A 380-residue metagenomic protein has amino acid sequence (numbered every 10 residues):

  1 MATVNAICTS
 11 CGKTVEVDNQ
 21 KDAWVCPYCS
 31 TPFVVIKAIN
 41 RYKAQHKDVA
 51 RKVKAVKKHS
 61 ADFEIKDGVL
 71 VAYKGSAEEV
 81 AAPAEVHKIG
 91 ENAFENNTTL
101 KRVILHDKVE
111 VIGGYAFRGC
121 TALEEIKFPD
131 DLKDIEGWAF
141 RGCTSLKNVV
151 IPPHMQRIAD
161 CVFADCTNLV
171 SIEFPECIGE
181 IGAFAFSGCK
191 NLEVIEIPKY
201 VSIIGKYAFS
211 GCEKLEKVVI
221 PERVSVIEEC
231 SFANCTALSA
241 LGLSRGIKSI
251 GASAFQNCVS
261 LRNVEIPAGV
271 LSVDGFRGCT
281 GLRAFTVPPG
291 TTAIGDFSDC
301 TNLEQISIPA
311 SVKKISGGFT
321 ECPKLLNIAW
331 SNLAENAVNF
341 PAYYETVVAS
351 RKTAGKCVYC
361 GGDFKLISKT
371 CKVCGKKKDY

Functional and structural regions predicted by a protein language model:
N5, A23, A354, S368: Residues immediately within or flanking Cys/His clusters that coordinate Zn2+ in small zinc-binding modules
C8-C11, C26-C29, C357-C360, C371-C374: Short cysteine-rich clusters marking metal-coordination/redox-active sites
E16, V34, D363-L366, D379: Short functional micro-motifs and their immediate structural scaffolds
D22, A38-K58, P341-V347: Short, intrinsically disordered terminal segments enriched in charged and Pro/Gly residues
S30-N40, G375-Y380: Short Cys/His-rich micro-motifs in 6-15 aa windows
K57-K66, K74-K88, T98-V111, T121-D134 (+11 more regions): Structural signature of tandem-repeat unit edges
E91-A93, G113-A116, E136-A139, A159-V162 (+7 more regions): Consensus positions within tandem repeat domains that build extended binding/scaffold surfaces
